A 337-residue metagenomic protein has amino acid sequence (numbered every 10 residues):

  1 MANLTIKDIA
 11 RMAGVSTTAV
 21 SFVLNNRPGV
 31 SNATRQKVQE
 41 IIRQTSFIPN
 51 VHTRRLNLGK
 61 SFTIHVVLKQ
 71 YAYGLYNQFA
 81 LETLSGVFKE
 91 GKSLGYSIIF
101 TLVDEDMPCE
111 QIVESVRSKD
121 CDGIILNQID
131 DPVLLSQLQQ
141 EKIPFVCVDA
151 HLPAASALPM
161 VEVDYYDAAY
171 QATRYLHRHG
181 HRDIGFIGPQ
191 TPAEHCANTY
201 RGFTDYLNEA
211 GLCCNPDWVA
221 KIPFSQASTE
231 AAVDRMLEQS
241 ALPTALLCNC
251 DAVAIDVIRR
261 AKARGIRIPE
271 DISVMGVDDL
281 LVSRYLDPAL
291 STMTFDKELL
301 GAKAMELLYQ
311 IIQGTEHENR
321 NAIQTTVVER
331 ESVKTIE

Functional and structural regions predicted by a protein language model:
M1, T63-R174, M236-E238, L242: Alpha-helical recognition/docking segments in bacterial nutrient-uptake and carbohydrate-utilization systems
M1-F62, E337: N-terminal helix-turn-helix DNA-binding module of bacterial transcription factors
S16, F62, D122, H181-D183 (+1 more regions): Short acidic/polar active-site loop segments enriched in Thr and Asp
A19, L56-G74, Y175, D183-P189: Short beta-strand segments enriched in small/hydrophobic residues
Q70-E82, F100-M107, A150, V161-Q171 (+5 more regions): Hinge/beta->alpha junction and helix N-cap segments in small-molecule ligand-binding domains
S93-L94, L207-C214, Q239-A241, A263-I268: Short helix-capping segments at alpha-helix termini
A232-E337: Flexible loop/turn connectors
